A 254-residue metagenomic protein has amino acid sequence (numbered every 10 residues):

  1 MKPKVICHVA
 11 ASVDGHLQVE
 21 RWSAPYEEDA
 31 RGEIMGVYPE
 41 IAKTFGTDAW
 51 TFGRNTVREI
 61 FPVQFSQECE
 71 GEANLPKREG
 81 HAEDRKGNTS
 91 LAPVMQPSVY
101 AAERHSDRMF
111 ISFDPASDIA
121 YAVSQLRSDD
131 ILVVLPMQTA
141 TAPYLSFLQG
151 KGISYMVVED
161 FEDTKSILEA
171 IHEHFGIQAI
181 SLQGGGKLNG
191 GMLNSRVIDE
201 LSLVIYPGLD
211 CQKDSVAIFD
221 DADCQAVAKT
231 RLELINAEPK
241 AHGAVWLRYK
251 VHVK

Functional and structural regions predicted by a protein language model:
M1-K254: Enzymes that bind and transform nitrogen-containing heteroaromatic metabolites
